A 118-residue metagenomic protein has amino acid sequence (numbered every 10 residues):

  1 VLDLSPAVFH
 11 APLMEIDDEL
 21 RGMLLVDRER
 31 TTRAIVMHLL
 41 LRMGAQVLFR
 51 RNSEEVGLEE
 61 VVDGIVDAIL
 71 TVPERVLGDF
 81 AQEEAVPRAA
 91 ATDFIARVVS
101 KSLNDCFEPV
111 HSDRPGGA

Functional and structural regions predicted by a protein language model:
V1-A118: Terminal, compositionally biased segments used for targeting/anchoring and flexible tails
